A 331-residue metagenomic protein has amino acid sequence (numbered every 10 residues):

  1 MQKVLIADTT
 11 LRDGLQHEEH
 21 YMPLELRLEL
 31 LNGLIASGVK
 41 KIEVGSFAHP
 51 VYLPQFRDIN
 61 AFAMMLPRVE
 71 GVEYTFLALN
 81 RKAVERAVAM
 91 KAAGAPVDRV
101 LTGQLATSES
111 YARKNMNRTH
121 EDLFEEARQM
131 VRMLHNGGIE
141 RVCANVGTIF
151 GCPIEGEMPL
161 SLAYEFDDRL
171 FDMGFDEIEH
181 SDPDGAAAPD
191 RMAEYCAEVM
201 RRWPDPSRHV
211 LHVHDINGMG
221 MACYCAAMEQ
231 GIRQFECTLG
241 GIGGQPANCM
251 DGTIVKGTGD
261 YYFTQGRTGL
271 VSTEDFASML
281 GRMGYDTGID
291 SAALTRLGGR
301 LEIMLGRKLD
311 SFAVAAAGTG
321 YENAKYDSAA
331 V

Functional and structural regions predicted by a protein language model:
M1-V331: Catalytic cores and adjacent flexible loops of soluble metabolic enzymes that perform enolate/carbanion chemistry on
